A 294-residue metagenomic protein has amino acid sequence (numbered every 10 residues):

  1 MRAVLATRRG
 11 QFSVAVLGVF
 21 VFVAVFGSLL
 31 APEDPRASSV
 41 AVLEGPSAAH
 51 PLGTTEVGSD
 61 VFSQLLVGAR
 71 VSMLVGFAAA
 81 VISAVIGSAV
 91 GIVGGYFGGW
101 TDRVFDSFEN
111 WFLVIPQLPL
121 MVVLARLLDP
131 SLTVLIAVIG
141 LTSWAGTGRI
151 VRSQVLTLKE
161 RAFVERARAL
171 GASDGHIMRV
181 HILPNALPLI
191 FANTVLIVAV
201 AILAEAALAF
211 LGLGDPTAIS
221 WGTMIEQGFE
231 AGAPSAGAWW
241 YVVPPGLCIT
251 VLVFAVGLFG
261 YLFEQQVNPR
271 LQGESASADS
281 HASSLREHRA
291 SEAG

Functional and structural regions predicted by a protein language model:
M1-R36, F108, H176, S291: N-terminal signal-anchor/first transmembrane alpha helix
A15, V23-V57, F210-A218: Hydrophobic alpha-helical transmembrane segments of membrane transport/permease proteins and related membrane-embedded
P51, V85-G87, G95-T157, R161 (+1 more regions): Generic hydrophobic transmembrane alpha-helix motif, especially the helices
V61-Y96, V251-L252: Transmembrane alpha-helix signature in integral membrane proteins
R70-I86, G175-A207, V256: Transmembrane alpha-helices
L113, L124-L127, Q154-V155, L196-I197 (+1 more regions): Glycine-rich helix-loop "coupling/hinge" segments at transmembrane-helix boundaries in multipass transporters
A125, L132, I139-T142, P188-F191 (+2 more regions): C-terminal transmembrane helix and the adjacent membrane-cytosol boundary/short C-terminal tail of inner/organellar
